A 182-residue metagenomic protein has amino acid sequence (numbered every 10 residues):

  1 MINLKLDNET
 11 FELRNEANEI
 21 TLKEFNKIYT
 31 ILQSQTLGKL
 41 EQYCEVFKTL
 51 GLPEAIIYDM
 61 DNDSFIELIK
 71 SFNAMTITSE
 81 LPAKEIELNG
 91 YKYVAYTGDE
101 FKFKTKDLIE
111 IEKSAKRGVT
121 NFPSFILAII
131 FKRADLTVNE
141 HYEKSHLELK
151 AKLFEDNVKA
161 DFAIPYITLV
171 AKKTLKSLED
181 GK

Functional and structural regions predicted by a protein language model:
M1-K182: Charged interaction scaffolds used for protein-protein
